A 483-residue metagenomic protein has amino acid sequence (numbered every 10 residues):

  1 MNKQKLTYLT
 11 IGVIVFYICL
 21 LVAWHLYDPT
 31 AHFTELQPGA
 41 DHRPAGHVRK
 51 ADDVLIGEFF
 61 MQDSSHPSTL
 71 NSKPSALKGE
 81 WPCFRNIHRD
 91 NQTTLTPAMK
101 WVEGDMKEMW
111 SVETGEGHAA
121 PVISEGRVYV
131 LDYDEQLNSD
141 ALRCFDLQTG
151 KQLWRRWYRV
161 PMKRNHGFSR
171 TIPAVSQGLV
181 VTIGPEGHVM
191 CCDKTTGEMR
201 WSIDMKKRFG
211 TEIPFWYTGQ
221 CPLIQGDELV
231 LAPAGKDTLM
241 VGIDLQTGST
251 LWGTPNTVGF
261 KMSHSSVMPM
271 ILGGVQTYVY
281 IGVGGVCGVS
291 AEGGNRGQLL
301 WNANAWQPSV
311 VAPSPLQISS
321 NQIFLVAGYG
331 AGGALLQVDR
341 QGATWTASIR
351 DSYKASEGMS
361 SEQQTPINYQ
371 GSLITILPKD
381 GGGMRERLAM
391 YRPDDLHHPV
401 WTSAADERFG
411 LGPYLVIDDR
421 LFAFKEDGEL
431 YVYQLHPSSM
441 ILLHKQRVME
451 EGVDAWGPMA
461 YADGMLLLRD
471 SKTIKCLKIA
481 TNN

Functional and structural regions predicted by a protein language model:
Q4-T10, V22-T114, D140-M162, E198-T211 (+7 more regions): Aromatic (tryptophan-biased) beta-strands that constitute blades/sheets of beta-rich domains
N86-R89, Y133-E135, P185, A234-G235 (+7 more regions): Short loop/turn segments immediately following the C-termini of beta-strands
M109-V122, L137-N138, R155-A174, S202-I224 (+8 more regions): Extracytoplasmic beta-rich repeat domains
E125-G126, Q177-G178, G226-D227, G274-Q276 (+4 more regions): Short coil/turn segments that connect the beta-strands within blades of beta-propeller domains
V128-V130, T182, L231, Y280 (+4 more regions): Residue position within the beta-strands of beta-propeller blades
L137-A141, D237-V241, G285-S290, G330-Q337 (+3 more regions): Structural motif
A331, E357-P437: Loop/turn-rich, solvent-exposed surfaces of beta-rich toroidal or solenoidal domains
G428-E429, G452-N483: Blade-level signature of beta-propeller repeat domains, shared across WD40, Kelch, NHL, RCC1 and BNR/Asp-box propellers
